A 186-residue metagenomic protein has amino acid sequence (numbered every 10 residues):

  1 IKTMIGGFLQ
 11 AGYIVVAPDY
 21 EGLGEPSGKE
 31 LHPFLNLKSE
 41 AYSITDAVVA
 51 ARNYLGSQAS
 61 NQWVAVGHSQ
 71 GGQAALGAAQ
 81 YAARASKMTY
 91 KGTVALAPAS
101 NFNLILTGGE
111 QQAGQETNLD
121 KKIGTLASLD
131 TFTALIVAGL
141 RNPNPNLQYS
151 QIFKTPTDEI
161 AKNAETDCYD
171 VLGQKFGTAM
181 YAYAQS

Functional and structural regions predicted by a protein language model:
I1-V15: Short amphipathic alpha-helix adjacent to the substrate-entry channel of hydrolases
M4, E40, I44-A47, G71-A78: Stable alpha-helical elements in mature extracytoplasmic
I14, D19-L23: Short beta-to-alpha linker loops that shape the active-site pocket of alpha/beta-hydrolase fold enzymes
G22-P33, V49, A74: Glycine-rich "HGGG/HGxG" loop immediately N-terminal to the catalytic nucleophile of the alpha/beta-hydrolase
L31-S39, A65-Q70: Alpha-helix capping and helix-loop boundary segments enriched in small/acidic/polar residues
P33-L55: Alpha/beta-hydrolase active-site loop
A50-K121: Primarily recognizes the serine-hydrolase "nucleophile elbow" in alpha/beta-hydrolase and SGNH/GDSL folds
A99-S186: Accessory cap/linker subdomain of secreted extracellular hydrolases
